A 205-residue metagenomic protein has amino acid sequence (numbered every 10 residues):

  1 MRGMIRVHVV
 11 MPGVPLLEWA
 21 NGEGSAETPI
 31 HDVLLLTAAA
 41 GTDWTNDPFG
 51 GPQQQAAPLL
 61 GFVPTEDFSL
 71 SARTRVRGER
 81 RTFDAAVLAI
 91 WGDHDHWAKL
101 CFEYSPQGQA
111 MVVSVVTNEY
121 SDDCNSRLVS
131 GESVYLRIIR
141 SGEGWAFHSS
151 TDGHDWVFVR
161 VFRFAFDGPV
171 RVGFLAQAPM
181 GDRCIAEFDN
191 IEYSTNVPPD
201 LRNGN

Functional and structural regions predicted by a protein language model:
R2-N205: Extracellular glycan-recognition regions
